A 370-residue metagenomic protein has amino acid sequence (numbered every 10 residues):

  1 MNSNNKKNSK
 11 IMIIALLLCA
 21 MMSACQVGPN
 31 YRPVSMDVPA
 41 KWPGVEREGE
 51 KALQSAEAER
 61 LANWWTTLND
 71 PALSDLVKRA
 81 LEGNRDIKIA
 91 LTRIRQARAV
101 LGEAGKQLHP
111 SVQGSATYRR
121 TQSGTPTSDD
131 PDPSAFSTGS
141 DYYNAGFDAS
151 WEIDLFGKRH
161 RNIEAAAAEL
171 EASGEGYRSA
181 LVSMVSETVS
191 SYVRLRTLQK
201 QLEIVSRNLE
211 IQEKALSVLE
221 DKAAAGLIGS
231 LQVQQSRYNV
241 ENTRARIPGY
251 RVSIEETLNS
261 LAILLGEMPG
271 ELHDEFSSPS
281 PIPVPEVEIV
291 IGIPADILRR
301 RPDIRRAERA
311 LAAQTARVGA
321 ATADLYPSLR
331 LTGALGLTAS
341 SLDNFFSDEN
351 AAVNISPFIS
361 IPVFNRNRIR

Functional and structural regions predicted by a protein language model:
M1-N8: N-terminal secretory signal peptides that target proteins for export/translocation
K10-I14, M21-E82, A167, R251-R299 (+2 more regions): Terminal intrinsically disordered/low-complexity segments used for targeting and assembly
A24, H109-S111, E256, Y326-S328: Strand-connecting loop/turn motifs
E59-L68, T117-D148, E271-V290, G319 (+1 more regions): Small/polar, glycine/serine/threonine/aspartate-rich low-complexity segments that form flexible
L73-D75, Q96, Y142-N144, S190 (+3 more regions): Transmembrane beta-barrel architecture of outer-membrane proteins
K88-I89, G105-K106, I153-L181, L231 (+6 more regions): Sec/SRP-type N-terminal targeting helices
T92, Q96-A99: Membrane-embedded segments
R159, A168, G174-I293: Periplasmic alpha-helical coiled-coil/stalk elements that build and connect Gram-negative outer-membrane
